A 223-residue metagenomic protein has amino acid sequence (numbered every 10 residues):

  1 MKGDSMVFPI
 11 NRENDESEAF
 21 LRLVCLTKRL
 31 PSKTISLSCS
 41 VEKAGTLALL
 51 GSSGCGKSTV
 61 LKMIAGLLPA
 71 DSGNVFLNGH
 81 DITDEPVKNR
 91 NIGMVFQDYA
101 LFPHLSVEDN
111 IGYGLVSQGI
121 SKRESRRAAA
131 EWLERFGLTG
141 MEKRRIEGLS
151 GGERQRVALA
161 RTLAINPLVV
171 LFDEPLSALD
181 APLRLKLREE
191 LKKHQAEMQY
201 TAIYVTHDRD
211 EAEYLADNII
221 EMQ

Functional and structural regions predicted by a protein language model:
D81-F96, S117, K122-R126: ABC ATPase NBD coupling module
R123-M141, E147, K192-K193: Conserved ABC ATPase "signature" region
R145-L149, E153-Q155: Conserved ABC ATPase signature
L159: Hydrophobic anchor residue at the start of the ABC signature
A164-L168: A short, proline-enriched helix->beta-strand linker immediately N-terminal to the Walker B motif in ABC-type P-loop
V170-E174: Catalytic Walker B motif of ABC-type/P-loop ATPase nucleotide-binding domains
Q199-V205: Conserved H-loop
